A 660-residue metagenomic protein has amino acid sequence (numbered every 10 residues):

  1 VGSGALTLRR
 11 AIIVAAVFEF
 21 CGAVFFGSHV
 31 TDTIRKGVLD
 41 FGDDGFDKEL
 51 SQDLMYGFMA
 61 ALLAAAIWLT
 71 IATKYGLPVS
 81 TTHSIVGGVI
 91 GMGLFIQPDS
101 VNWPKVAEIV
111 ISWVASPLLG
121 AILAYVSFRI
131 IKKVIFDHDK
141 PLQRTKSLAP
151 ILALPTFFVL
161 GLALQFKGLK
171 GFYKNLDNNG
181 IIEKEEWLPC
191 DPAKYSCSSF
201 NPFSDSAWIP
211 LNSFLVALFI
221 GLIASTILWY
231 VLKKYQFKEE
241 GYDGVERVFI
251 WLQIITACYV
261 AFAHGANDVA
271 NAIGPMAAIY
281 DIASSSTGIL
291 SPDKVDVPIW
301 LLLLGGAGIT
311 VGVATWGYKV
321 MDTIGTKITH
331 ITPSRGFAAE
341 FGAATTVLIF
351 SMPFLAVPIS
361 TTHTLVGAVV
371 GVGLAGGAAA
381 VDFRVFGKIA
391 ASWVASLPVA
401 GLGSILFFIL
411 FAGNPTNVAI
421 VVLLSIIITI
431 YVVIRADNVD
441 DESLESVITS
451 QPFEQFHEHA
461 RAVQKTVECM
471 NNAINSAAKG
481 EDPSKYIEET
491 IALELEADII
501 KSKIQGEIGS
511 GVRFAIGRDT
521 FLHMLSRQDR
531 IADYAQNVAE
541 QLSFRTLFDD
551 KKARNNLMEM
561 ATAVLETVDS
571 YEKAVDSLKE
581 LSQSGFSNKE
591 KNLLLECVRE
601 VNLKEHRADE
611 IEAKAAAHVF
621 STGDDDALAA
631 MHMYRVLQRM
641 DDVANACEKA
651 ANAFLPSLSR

Functional and structural regions predicted by a protein language model:
V1-S443: Alpha-helical transmembrane segments and immediately membrane-proximal extracytoplasmic
D441-R660: Cytosolic, long alpha-helical scaffolding segments
